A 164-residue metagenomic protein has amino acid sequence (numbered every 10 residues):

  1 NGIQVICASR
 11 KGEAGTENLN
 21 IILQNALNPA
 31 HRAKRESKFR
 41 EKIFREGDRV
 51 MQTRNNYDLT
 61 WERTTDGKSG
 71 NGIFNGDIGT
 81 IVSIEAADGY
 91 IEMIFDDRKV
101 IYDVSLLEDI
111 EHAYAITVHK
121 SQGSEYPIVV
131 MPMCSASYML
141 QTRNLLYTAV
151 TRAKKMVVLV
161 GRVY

Functional and structural regions predicted by a protein language model:
N1-G72, V82: Conserved helicase motor core of P-loop NTPases
N75-Y164: C-terminal accessory regions
